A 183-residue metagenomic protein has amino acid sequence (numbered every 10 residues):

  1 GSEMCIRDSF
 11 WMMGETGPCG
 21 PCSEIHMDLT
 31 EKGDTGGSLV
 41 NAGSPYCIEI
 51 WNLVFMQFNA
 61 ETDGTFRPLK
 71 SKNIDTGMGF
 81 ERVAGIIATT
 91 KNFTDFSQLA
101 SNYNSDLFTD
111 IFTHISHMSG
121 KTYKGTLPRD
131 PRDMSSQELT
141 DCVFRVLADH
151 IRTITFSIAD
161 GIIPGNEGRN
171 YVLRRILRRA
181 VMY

Functional and structural regions predicted by a protein language model:
G1-I6: Short, small-residue-biased leader/transition segments that mark boundaries at the very start of proteins
R7-M12: Segments that form or flank anion-binding pockets
T16-P21: A short, glycine/Asx- and small/polar-enriched loop/turn that sits immediately N-terminal to a beta-strand
M27-E31, N52-V54: Short, flexible loop/turn elements at secondary-structure junctions
E31-G33, A60: Active-site cores that bind ATP or allylic diphosphates and position pyrophosphate for catalysis
S38-G64: Active-site-adjacent "gating/activation" loops or surface patches in catalytic cores
A60-E61, K70-Y183: Class II aminoacyl-tRNA synthetase catalytic cores and aaRS-like
